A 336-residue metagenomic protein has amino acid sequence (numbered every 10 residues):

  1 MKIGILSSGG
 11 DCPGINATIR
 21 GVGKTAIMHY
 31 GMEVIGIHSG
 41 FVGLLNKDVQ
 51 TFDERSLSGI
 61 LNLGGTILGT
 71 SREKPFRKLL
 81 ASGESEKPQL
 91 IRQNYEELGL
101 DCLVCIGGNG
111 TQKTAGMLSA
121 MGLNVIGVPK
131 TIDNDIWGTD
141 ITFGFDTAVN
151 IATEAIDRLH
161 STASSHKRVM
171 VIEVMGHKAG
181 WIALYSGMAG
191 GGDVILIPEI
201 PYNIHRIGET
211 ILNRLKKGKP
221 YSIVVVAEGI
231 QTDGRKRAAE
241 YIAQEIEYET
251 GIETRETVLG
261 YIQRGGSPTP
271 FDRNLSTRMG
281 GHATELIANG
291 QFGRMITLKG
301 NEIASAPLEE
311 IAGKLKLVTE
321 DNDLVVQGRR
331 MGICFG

Functional and structural regions predicted by a protein language model:
M1-D48: N-terminal phosphate-binding or glycine-rich loops at protein starts, especially the Walker A/P-loop of NTPases
T18-V22, N109-L123, A183: Short Gly/Thr/Asp-enriched flexible loops that form oxyanion-binding sites at enzyme active sites
G31, H38, S119-T142, L196-N203 (+1 more regions): Short, acidic/small-residue loops that bind anionic groups at enzyme active sites
G31-I37, T162-V169, P220-I223, G251-L259 (+1 more regions): Flexible, glycine/charged-enriched surface loops at secondary-structure junctions
N46-L103, F143-N150, E154, G336: Glycine-rich oxoanion-binding loops at beta->alpha junctions
N94, C105-G107, A115-M117, G144-I252: Accessory alpha-helical/coil subdomains and C-terminal extensions that flank or cap enzyme catalytic cores
A238, I242-G336: C-terminal non-catalytic interaction/assembly regions of soluble proteins
